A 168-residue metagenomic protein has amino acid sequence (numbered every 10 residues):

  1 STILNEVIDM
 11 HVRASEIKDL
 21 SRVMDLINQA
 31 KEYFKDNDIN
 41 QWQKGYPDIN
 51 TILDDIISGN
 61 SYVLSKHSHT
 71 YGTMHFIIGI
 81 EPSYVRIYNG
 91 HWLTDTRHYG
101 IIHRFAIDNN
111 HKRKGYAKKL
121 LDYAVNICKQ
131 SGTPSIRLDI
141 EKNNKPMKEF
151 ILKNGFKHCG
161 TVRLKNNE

Functional and structural regions predicted by a protein language model:
H11-D25: A short beta-loop-alpha structural element at the N-terminal edge of CoA-dependent acyl/N-acetyltransferase catalytic
K31-T51: Conserved GNAT-fold acetyl-CoA-binding loop/helix
H75-R104, K112: Conserved acyl-donor/pantetheine-binding loop and adjacent beta-alpha core of acyl/acetyltransferases and related
G79-E81, D139-I140, L152-E168: Conserved catalytic-core motifs of GNAT/GCN5-like acyltransferases
I107, R113-N126, E149-K153: Conserved acetyl-CoA-binding loop-helix of GNAT-fold acetyltransferases
K112, L138-K148, N166: Conserved beta-strand-loop-alpha-helix junction that forms the acyl-donor binding cleft
K118, Q130, K142-G160: Conserved active-site alpha-helix within GNAT-family acetyltransferase domains
L121, C128-I140: Conserved GNAT acetyl-CoA-binding A-motif
